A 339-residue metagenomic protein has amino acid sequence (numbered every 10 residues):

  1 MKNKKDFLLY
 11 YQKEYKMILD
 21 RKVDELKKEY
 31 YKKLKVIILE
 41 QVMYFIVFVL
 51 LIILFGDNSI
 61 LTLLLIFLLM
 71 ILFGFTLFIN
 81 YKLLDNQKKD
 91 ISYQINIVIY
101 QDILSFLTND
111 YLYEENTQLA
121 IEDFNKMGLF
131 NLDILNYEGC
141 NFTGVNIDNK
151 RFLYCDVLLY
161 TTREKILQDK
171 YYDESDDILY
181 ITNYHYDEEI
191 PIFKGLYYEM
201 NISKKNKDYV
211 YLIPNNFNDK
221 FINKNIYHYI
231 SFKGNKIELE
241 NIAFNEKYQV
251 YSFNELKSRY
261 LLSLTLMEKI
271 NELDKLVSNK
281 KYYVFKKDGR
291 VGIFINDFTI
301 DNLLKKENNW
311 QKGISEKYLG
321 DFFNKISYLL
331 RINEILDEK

Functional and structural regions predicted by a protein language model:
M1-K35: Cytosolic juxtamembrane N-terminal segments of multi-pass membrane proteins
D6-Q12, Q87-T108, L112: Membrane-interface amphipathic/juxtamembrane segments adjacent to transmembrane helices
Y31, G74-I99: Transmembrane-cytosolic junction motif
Y31-V47: Transmembrane alpha-helical segments and their cytosolic interface motifs in multi-pass membrane proteins
F45, V49-D57, F75-K82: Short hydrophobic alpha-helical membrane-anchoring segments
I53-L72: Hydrophobic alpha-helical transmembrane segments
Q101, S105-T108, T117-T161, Y186-K339: Charged, low-complexity intrinsically disordered regions
T162-E188: Mixed-charge, low-complexity intrinsically disordered segments
